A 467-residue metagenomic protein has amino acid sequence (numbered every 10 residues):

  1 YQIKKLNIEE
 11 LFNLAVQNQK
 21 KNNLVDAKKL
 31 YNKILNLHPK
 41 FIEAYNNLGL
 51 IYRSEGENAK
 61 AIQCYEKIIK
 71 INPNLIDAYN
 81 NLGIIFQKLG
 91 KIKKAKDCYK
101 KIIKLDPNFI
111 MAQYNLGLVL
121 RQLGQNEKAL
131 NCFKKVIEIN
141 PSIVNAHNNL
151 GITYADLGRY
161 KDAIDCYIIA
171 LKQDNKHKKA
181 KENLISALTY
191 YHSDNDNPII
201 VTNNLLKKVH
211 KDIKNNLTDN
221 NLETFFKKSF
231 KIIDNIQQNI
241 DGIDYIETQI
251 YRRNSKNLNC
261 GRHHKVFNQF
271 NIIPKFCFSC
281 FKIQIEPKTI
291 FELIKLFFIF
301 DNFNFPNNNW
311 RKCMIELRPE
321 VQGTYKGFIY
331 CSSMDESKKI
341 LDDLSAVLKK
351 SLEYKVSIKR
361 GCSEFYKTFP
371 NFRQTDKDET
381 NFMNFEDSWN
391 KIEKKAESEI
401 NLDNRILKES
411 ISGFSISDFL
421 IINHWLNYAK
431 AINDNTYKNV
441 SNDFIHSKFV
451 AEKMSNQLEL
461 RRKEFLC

Functional and structural regions predicted by a protein language model:
N7-K33, L37, S54: Alpha-helical segment of the N-proximal tetratricopeptide repeat
F12-K20, E43-R53, D77-K88, M111-Q122 (+2 more regions): Conserved alpha-helical positions within TPR/SEL1-like repeat arrays
E182-C467: Structured alpha/beta or helical-core interaction and ligand-binding surfaces enriched in interleaved
